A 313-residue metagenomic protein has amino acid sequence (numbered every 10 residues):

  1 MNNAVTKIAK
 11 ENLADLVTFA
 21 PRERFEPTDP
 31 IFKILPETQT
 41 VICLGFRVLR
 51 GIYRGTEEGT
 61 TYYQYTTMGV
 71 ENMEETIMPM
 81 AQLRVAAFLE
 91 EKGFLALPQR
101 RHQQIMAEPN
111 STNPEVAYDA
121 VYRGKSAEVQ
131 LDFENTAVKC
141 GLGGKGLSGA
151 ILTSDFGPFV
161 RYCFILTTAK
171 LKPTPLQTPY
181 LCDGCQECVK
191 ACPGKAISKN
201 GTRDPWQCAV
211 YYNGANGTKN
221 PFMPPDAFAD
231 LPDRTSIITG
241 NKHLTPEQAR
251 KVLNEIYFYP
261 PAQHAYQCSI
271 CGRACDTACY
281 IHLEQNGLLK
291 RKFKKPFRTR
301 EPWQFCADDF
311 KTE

Functional and structural regions predicted by a protein language model:
M1-L83: Non-catalytic, usually N-terminal nucleic-acid engagement modules in DNA/RNA processing proteins
E23, V48, L171, S198 (+1 more regions): Flexible, active-site-proximal loop/turn residues at the rims of small-molecule/cofactor binding pockets and catalytic
E26-P27, K199, G217, N286: Flexible loop/turn segments at secondary-structure boundaries
P36-E37, A117-Y118, N220-P221, W303-D308: Short alpha-helix boundary/capping motifs
Y53-R54, L97, L288: Short, solvent-exposed secondary-structure capping/transition elements
M73-I281, R291-T299: Catalytic cores of enzyme domains
N286-E313: C-terminal non-catalytic accessory extensions
